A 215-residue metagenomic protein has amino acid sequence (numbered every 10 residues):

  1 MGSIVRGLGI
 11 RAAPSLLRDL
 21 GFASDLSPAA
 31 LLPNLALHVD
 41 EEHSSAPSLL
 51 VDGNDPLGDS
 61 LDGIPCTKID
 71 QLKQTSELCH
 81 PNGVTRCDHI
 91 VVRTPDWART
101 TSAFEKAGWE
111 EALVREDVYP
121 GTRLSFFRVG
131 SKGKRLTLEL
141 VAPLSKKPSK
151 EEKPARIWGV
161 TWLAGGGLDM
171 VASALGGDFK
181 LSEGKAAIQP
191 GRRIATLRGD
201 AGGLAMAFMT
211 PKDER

Functional and structural regions predicted by a protein language model:
M1-S15, D25-R86, L113-P143, T161-L163 (+1 more regions): Vicinal oxygen chelate
L17-L20: Beta-strand-rich domains and repeat architectures in extracellular enzymes and scaffolds, especially beta-propellers
N82-D117: Hydrophobic, aromatic-enriched interface-forming segments
R93, S102, E139-E151, T161-L163: A structural feature that tracks compact, well-ordered secondary-structure segments with a strong bias toward
T94-A98, G165-M170: DNA replication sliding-clamp ring fold and its partner-interaction surfaces
W158: Short, solvent-exposed interaction modules
